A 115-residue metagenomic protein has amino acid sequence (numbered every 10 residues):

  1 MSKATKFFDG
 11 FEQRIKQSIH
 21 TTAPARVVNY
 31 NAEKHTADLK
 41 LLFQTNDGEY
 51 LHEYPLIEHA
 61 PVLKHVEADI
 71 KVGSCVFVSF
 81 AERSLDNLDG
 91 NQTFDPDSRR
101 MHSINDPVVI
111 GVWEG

Functional and structural regions predicted by a protein language model:
M1-G115: Exposed beta-strand/loop interface patches that mediate assembly or binding
